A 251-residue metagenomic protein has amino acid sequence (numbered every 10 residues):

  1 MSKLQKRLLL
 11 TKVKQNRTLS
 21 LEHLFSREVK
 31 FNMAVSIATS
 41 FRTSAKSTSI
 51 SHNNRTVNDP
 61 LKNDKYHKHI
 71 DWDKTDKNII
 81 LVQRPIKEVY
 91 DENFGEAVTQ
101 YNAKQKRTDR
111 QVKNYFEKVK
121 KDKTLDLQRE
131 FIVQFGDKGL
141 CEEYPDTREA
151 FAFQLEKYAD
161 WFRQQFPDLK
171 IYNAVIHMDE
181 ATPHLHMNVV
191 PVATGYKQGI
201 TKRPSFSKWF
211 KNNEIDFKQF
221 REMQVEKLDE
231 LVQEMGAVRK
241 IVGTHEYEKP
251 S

Functional and structural regions predicted by a protein language model:
M1-S251: N-terminal nicking endonuclease/strand-transfer module with a His-rich metal-binding environment and a catalytic Tyr
